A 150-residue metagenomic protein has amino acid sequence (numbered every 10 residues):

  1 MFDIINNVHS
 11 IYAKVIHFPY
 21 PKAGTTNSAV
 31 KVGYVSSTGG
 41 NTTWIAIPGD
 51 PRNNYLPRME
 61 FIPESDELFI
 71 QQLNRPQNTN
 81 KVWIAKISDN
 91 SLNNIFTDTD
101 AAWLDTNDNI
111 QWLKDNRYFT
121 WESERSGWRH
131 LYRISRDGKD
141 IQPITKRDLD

Functional and structural regions predicted by a protein language model:
M1-N6, N74, I84-A85: Internal hydrophobic scaffold segments of catalytic domains
M1-W44: Predominantly five- to eight-bladed beta-propeller fold
H17-K31, A46-L73, T79-A85, S91-E122 (+2 more regions): Conserved beta-propeller blade repeats
S36-G40, K86-N90, S135-K139: Short loop/turn segments that connect beta-strands within beta-propeller blades
T38, N74, R125: A broadly conserved detector of short glycine/acidic/proline-rich loop/turn motifs that flank catalytic sites and bind
Q77, S126, K139: Short alpha-helical
T145: Ser/Thr-centric signal marking residues that sit in or immediately flank functional binding/regulatory motifs
